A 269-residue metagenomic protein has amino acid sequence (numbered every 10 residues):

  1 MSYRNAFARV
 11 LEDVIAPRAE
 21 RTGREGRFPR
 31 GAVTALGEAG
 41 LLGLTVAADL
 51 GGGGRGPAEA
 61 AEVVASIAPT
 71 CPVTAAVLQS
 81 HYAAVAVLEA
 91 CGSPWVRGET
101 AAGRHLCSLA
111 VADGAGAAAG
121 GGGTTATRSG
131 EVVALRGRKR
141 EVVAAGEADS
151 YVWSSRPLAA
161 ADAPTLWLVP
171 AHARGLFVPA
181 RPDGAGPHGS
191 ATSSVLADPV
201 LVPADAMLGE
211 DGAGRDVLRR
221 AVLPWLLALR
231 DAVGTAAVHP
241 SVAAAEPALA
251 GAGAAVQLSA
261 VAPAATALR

Functional and structural regions predicted by a protein language model:
A6-R9: Conserved "HGTGT" condensation-loop signature of ketosynthase/thiolase-family condensing enzymes that catalyze
L11-E20: N-terminal capping segment at the start of a domain
E20, R27-V143: Glycine-rich flavin
V64, A262-A265: Generic structural concept
C91-S93, S129-E131, R156-A160, A171-R174 (+1 more regions): Short loop segments at secondary-structure junctions
G123-T125, S150-S154, L166-L168, T192-P199: Conserved hydrophobic/aromatic beta-strand scaffold that supports enzyme active sites
R138-V178: A short core secondary-structure module
R181-P263: Glycine-rich beta->alpha junctions and the first turn(s) of the following alpha-helix
